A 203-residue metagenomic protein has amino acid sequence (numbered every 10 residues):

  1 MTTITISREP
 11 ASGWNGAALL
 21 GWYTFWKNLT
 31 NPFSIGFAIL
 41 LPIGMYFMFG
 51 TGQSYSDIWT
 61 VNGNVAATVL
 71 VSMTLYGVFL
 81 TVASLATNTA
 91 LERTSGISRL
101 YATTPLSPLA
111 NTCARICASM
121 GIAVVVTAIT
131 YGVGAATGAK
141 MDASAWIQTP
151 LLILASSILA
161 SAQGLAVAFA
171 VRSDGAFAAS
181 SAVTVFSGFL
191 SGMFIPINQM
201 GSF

Functional and structural regions predicted by a protein language model:
T2-L41: Aromatic- and glycine-rich beta-strand/loop motifs that create alpha-glucan
N15-A18, F33-F37, A67-V71, S144-L152 (+1 more regions): Alpha-helical transmembrane segments of integral membrane proteins
K27, G50-S54, L100, A135 (+3 more regions): Transmembrane helix-loop junction
K27-Y55, A66-A83, V125-V126, S180-F189: Hydrophobic alpha-helical transmembrane segments of multi-pass membrane transport/permease proteins
N28, V82-L106: Transmembrane helix boundary and interhelical loop/hinge segments in multi-pass membrane proteins
T60-T89, L152-L165, F169: Hydrophobic alpha-helical transmembrane segments of membrane proteins
P108-L109, C113-G188: Alpha-helical transmembrane segments and their short interhelical loops
I195-F203: Terminal transmembrane helical anchor/hairpin motif
